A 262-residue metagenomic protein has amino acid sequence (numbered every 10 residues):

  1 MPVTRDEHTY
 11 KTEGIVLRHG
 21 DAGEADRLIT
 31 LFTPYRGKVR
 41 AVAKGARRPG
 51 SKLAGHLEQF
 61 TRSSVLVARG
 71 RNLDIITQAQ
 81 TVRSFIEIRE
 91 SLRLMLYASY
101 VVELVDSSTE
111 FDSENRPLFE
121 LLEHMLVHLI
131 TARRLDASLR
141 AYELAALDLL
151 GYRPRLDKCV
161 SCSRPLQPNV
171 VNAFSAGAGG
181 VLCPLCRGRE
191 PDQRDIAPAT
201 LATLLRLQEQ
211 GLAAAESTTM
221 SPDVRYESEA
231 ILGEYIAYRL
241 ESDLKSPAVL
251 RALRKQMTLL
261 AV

Functional and structural regions predicted by a protein language model:
M1-V262: Non-catalytic alpha-helical scaffolds and adjoining flexible linkers that form interface surfaces for assembly
